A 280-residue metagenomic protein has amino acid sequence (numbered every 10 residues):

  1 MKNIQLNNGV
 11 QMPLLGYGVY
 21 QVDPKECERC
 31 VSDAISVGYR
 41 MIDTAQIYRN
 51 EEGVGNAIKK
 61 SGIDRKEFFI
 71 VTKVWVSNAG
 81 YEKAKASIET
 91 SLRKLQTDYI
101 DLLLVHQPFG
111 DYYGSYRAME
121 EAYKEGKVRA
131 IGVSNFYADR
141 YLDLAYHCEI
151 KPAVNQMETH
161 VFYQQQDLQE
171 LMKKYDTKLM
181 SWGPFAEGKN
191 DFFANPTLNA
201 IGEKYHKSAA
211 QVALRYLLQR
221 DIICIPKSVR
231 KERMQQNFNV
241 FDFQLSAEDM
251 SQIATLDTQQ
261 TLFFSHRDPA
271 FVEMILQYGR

Functional and structural regions predicted by a protein language model:
M1-F68, F185, Y278-R280: N-terminal binding-site loop/beta-alpha segment at the start of enzyme catalytic domains that lines or forms
M1-I4, E52-K59, I88-T90, A138-Y141 (+2 more regions): Alpha-helical scaffolding within the catalytic cores of extracellular/periplasmic polymer-degrading hydrolases
N7, G55-R65, E89-Q96, E121-Y123 (+2 more regions): Acidic (Asp/Glu)-rich catalytic clusters
V22-A34, A79-L95, G114, D139-L142 (+1 more regions): Short, acidic/polar
V22-K25, A45-G53, S77-E82, P108-Y113 (+2 more regions): Acidic-and-aromatic substrate-binding clefts and catalytic sites of carbohydrate-active enzymes
M41, Y99-L102, A130, V154: Residues at the N-termini of beta-strands
K73-E121: Glycine/small-residue-rich loop that forms an oxyanion/phosphate-binding "nest" at active or ligand-binding sites
Q107-R280: Beta/alpha (TIM)-barrel catalytic core signal, keyed to glycine-rich beta->alpha loops juxtaposed to Asp/Glu that bind
